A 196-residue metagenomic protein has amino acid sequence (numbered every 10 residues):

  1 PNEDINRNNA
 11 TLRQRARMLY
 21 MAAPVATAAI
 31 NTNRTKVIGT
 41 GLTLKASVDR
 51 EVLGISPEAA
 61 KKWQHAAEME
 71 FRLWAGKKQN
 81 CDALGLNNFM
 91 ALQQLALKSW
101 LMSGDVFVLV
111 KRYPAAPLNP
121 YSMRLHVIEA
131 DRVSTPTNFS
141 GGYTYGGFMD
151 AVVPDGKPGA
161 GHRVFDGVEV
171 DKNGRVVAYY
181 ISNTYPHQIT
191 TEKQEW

Functional and structural regions predicted by a protein language model:
P1-M18: Intrinsically disordered, low-structural-confidence terminal and linker regions
E3-N6, A28-I30, A46: Intrinsic disorder/low-complexity signature
T32-W196: Structured, mid-chain assembly/scaffold modules that mediate subunit interfaces within large macromolecular complexes
